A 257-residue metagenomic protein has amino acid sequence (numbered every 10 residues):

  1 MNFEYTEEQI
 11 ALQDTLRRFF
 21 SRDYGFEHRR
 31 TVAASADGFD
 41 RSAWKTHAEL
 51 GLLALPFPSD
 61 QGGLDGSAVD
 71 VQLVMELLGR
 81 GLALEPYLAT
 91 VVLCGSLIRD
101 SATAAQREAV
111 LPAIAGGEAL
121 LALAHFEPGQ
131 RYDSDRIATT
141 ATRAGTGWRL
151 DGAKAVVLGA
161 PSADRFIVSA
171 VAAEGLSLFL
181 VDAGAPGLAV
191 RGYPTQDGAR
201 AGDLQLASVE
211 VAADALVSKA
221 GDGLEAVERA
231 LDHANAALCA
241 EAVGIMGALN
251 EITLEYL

Functional and structural regions predicted by a protein language model:
F3-E8, L12, R80, L93 (+1 more regions): Glycine-rich beta->alpha junctions and the first turn(s) of the following alpha-helix
Q9, F20, V74, T103 (+4 more regions): Residue-level signal for inorganic ion chemistry
E27-L50: Short secondary-structure junction/hinge motifs that connect adjacent elements
E49-E108, P112-G117, G159-A163, V243: Internal helix-loop-helix
D65-V74, D133-I137, V181, E210: Structural signature of FAD isoalloxazine-binding scaffolds in flavoprotein oxidoreductases
G117-P128: A short, Trp-centered hydrophobic/proline-enriched beta-strand micro-motif
A124, D151-A189: A short core secondary-structure module
T139-T142: A structural signal for short hydrophobic beta-strand segments in well-ordered beta-sheet cores
